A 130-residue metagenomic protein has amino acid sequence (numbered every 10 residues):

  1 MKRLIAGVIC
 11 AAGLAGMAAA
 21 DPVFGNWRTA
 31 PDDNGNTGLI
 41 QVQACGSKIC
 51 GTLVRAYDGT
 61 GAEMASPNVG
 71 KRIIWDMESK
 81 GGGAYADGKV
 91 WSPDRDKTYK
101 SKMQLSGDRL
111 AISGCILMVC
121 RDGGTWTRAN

Functional and structural regions predicted by a protein language model:
L4-L14: Sec-dependent N-terminal signal peptides
L14-A20: Sec/Tat signal peptide C-region and signal peptidase I cleavage site
D21, G35, V119-R121: Short coil-to-beta-strand transition motifs
V23-F24, R28-K100, T127: Central antiparallel beta-sheet cores of small beta-barrel/beta-sandwich binding domains
D94-R95, K100-L105, R109-G123: Short, exposed beta-strand-loop hairpins at the edges of beta-sheets in extracellular/periplasmic proteins
